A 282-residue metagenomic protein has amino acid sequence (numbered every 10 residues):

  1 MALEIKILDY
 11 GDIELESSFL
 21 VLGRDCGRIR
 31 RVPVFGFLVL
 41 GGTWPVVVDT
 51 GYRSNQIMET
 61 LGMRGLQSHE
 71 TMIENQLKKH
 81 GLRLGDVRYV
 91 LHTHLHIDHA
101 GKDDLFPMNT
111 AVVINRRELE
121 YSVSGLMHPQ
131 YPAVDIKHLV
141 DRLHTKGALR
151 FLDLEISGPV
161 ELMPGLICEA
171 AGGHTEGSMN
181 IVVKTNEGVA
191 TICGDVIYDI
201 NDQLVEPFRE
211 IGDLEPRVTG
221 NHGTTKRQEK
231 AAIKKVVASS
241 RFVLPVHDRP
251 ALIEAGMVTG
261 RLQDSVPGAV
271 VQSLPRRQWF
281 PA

Functional and structural regions predicted by a protein language model:
M1-K6: Extreme N-terminal starter segment of soluble prokaryotic enzymes
I7, G36-L40, L154-N186: Core dinuclear metal-dependent hydrolase active-site scaffold
D12-K79, N180-G194: Conserved beta-strand hairpin/beta-sheet module of binuclear metal-dependent hydrolase folds, prominently
V48, T93, I114-N115, I192-D195 (+1 more regions): Active-site flanking residues adjacent to catalytic metal/cofactor-binding acidic residues
R53, P129-Y131, S157-V160, E176-A255: Metallo-beta-lactamase
M63-I114: Active-site metal-binding motif and surrounding structural segment of the metallo-beta-lactamase
S68-L82, D86, R116-A170, P216-R241 (+1 more regions): Metallo-beta-lactamase
V90-A100, A171-G177, L244-R249: Histidine-centered catalytic micro-motifs
